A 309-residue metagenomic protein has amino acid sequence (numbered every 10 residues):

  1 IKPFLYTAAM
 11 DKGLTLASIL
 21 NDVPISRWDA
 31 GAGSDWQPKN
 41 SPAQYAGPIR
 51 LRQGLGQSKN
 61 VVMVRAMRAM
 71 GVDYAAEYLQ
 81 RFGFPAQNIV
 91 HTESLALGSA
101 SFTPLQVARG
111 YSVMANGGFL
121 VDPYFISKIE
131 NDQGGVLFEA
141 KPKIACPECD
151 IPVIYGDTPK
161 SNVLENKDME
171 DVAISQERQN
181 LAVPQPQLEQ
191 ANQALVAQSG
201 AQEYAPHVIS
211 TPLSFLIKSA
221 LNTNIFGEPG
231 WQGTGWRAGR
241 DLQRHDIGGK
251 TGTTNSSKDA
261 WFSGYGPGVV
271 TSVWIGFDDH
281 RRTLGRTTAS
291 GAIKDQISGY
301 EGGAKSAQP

Functional and structural regions predicted by a protein language model:
I1, Q53, Q57, T103-P309: A penicillin-recognizing enzyme superfamily signal
I1-P48, V121-K143: Short, glycine/proline-biased beta-turn/loop segments that scaffold the active-site neighborhood
L16, A86-N88, V121, N255: Residue-level detector of short coil/turn "hinge" positions at structural boundaries
I19-G33, L55-M63, R244-N255: Short charge-dense sequence patches
L20-I25, K39-F84, V90-N116, Y124 (+2 more regions): Active-site-adjacent helix/loop patches that line small-molecule binding or acyl-intermediate pockets
G33, V90-E93, T283-T287: Short acidic, glycine/proline-rich loop/turn micro-motifs
